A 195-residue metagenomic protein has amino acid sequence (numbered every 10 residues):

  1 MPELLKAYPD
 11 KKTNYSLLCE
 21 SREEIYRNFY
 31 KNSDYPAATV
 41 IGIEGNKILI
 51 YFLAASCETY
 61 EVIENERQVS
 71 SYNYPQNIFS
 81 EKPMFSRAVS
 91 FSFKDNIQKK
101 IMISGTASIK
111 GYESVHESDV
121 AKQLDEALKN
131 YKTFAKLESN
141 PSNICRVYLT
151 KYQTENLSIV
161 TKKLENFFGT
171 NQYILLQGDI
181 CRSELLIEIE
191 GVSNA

Functional and structural regions predicted by a protein language model:
P2-A195: N-terminal presequence-like segments and the immediate start of the first folded domain
